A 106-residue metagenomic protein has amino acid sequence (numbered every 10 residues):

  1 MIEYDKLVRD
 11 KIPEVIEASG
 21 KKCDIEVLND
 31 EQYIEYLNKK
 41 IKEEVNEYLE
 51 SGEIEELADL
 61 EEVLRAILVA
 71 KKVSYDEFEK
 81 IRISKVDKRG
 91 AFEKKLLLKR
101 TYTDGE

Functional and structural regions predicted by a protein language model:
M1-E106: Flexible "arm" and connector segments at domain edges
